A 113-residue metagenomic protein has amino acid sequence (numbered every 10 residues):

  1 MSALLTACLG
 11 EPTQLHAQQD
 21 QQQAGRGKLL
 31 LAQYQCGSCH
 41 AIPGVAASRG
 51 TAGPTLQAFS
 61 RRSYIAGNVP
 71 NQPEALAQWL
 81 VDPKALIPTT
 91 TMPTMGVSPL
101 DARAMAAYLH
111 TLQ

Functional and structural regions predicted by a protein language model:
L4-A7: C-terminal motif of bacterial Sec signal peptides marking the signal peptidase cleavage site
L9, C39-A46, R61, V81 (+1 more regions): Detector for the c-type heme attachment site
L9-A32: Electrostatic cytochrome c docking/interface patches
Q22, Y34, N68-N71, L100: Residue-level signal for the nucleotide or nucleotide-sugar donor/cofactor binding architecture
A24, K28-L29, I42-A77: Gly/Gly-Pro-rich "capping" loops immediately C-terminal to redox-active cysteine motifs in periplasmic/lumenal
G27, Q33-P43, L76, M92 (+1 more regions): The canonical Cys-X-X-Cys-His
G50-T55, F59, W79-L109: Axial heme c-ligation environment in periplasmic c-type cytochrome domains
